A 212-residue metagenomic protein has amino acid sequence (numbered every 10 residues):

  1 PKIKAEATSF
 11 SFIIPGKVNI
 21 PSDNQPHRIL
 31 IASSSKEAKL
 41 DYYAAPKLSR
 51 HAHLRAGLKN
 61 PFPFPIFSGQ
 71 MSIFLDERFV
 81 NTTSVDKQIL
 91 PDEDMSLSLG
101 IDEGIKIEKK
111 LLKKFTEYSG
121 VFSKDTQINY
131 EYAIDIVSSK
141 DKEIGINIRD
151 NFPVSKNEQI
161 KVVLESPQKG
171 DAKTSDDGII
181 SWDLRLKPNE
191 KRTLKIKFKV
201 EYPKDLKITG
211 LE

Functional and structural regions predicted by a protein language model:
P1-A133, K140-K161, S166-P167, T174 (+2 more regions): Intrinsically disordered, low-complexity Ser/Thr/Pro/Gly-rich interaction regions that scaffold/cooperate
